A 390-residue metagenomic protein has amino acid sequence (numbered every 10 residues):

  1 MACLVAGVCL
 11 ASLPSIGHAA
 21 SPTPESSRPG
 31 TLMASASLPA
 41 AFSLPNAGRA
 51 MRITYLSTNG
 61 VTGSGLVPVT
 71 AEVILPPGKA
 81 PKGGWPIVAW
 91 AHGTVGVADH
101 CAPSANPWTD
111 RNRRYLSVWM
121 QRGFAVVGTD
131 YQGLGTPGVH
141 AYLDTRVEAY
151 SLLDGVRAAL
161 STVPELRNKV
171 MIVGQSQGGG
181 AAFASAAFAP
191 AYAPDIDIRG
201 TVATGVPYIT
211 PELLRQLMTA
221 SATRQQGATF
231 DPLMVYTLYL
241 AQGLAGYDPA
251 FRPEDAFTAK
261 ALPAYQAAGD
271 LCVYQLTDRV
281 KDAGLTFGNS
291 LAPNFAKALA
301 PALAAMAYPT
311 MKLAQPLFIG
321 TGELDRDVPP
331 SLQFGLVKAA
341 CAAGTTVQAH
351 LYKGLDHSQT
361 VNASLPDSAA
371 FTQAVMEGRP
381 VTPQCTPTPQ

Functional and structural regions predicted by a protein language model:
G17-A80, C341: Catalytic-loop region of hydrolases
T70-E72, G83-G96: Short beta-strand element of the alpha/beta-hydrolase
H92, V97-A98, N106-G135: Conserved alpha/beta-hydrolase
Y142-T162: Alpha/beta-hydrolase active-site loop
R157-V163, R167-G227: Primarily recognizes the serine-hydrolase "nucleophile elbow" in alpha/beta-hydrolase and SGNH/GDSL folds
P207-P309: Accessory cap/linker subdomain of secreted extracellular hydrolases
L291, F295-P301, D327, F334-Q390: C-terminal catalytic histidine-bearing segment of alpha/beta-hydrolase fold enzymes
L313, F318-D325: Short beta-strand/loop motif that positions the catalytic acidic residue of the alpha/beta-hydrolase fold
